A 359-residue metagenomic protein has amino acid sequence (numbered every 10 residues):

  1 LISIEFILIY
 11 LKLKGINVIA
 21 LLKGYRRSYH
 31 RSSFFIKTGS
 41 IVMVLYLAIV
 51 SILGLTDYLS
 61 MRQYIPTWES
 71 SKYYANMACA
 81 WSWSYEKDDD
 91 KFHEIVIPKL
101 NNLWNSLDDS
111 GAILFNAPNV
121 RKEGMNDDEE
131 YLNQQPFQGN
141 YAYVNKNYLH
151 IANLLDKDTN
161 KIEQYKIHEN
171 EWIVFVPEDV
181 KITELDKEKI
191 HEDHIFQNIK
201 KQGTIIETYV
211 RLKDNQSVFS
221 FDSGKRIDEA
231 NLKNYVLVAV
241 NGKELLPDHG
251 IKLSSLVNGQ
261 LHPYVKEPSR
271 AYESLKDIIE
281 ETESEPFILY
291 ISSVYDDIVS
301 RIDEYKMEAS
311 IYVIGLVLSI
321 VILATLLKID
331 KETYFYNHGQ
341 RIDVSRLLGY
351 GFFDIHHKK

Functional and structural regions predicted by a protein language model:
L1, Y25-R27, L326-K359: Interfacial "coupling" helices/loops that link adjacent transmembrane helices in transporter permeases
L1-R26, H30-R31, K359: Hydrophobic alpha-helical segments
I4-E5, I49, I322: Alpha-helical transmembrane segments of multipass membrane proteins
L11-L22, E285-D297, V344: Juxtamembrane amphipathic/hinge helix adjacent to a transmembrane helix
R27-Y58: Internal/C-terminal transmembrane anchor helices
G54-L185: Membrane-proximal extracellular/periplasmic loop immediately following the first transmembrane helix
V174-V313: "Rare, low-scoring activations can occur in soluble or secreted enzymes where short amphipathic helices or signal
Y305-E332: Selective detector of the "anchor" transmembrane alpha-helix that sits immediately C-terminal
